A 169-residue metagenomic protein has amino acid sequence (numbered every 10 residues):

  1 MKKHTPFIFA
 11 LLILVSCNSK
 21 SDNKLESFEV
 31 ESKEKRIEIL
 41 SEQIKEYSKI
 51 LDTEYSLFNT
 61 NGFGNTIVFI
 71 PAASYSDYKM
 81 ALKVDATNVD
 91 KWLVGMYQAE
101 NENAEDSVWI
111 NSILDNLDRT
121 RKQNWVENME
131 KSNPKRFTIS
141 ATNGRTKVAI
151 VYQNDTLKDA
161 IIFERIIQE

Functional and structural regions predicted by a protein language model:
K2-F9: Sec-dependent signal peptide recognition, specifically the positively charged N-region followed immediately by
I13-S16: C-terminal motif of bacterial Sec signal peptides marking the signal peptidase cleavage site
N18-K20: Bacterial signal peptide processing site
S32-E46: Short aromatic-glycine motifs in intrinsically disordered, low-complexity regions
Y47-N128: Mature extracytoplasmic domains of secretory-pathway proteins
Q98-E169: Extracytoplasmic electrostatic interaction patches
